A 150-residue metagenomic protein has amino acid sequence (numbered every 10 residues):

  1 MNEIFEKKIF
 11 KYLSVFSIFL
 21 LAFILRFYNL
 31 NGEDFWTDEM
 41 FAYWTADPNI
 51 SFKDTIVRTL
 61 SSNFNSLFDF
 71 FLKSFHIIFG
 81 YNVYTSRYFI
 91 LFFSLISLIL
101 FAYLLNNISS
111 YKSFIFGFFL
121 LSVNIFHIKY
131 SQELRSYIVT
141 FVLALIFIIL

Functional and structural regions predicted by a protein language model:
M1-K8: Short, Lys/Arg-rich, polar N-terminal cytosolic tail immediately upstream of the first transmembrane signal-anchor
K8, V15-F16, L20, Y88-I108 (+1 more regions): Transmembrane-helix motifs of polytopic, lipid-linked glycan transferases
F10-E39: Transmembrane signal-anchor helices characteristic of membrane glycosylation enzymes that use polyprenol
F10-K11, F101-V123: Transmembrane-helix signature of polytopic, membrane-embedded enzymes that assemble or transfer cell-envelope glycans
N29-P48, F52, T59-L72, G80-Y84: Extracytoplasmic catalytic/substrate-binding loops of multi-pass membrane glycan-assembly enzymes
W36, N63, Y84-T85, F126-I138: Replace "multi-pass membrane enzymes" with "multi-pass membrane proteins
S51, L98-Y103, F119-V123, H127-K129 (+1 more regions): Specific aromatic-rich, kink-prone transmembrane helix
N63-F64, F68, L72-H76, G80 (+2 more regions): Transmembrane alpha-helices of multi-pass, membrane-embedded glycan-processing enzymes that use lipid-linked
